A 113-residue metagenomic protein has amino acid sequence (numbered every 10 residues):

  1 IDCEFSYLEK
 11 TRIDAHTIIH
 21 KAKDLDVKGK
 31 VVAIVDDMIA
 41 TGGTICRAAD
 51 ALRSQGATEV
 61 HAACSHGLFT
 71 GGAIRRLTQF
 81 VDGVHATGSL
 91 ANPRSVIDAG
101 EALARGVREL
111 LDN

Functional and structural regions predicted by a protein language model:
I1-N113: PRPP-associated nucleotide enzymes
